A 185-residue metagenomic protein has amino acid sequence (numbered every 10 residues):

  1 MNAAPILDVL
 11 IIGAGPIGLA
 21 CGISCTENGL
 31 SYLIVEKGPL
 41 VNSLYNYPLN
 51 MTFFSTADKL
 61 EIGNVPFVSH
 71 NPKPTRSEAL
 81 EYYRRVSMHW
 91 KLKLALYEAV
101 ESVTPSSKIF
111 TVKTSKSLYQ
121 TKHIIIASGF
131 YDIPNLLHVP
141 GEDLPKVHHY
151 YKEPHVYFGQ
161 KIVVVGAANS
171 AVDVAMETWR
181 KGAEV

Functional and structural regions predicted by a protein language model:
M1-I12, E27, N42, N46 (+1 more regions): FAD-binding core/adjacent interface of flavoenzyme oxidoreductases
M1-L7, I11-K37, Y150-V185: Rossmann-like dinucleotide/flavin-binding elements
G18, V41, F53, V103 (+2 more regions): Flexible, glycine-rich phosphate/dinucleotide-binding loops and adjacent beta-alpha linkers at cofactor/substrate
S31, Y45-E81: Glycine-rich active-site loop/strand segments that organize a redox cofactor
G38, A57, E98: Short beta-to-alpha loop/turn elements within the nucleotide-binding domains of ABC transporters
N50, E142, R180-K181: A short linear boundary/processing microfeature
